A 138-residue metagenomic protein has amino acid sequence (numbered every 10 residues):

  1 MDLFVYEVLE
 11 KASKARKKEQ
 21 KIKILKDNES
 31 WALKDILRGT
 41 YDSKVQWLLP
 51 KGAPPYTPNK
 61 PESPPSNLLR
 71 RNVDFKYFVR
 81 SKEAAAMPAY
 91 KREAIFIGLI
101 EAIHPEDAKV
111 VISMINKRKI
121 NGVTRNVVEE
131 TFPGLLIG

Functional and structural regions predicted by a protein language model:
M1-G138: N-terminal nucleic-acid-engaging modules of covalent nucleotidyltransferase systems
